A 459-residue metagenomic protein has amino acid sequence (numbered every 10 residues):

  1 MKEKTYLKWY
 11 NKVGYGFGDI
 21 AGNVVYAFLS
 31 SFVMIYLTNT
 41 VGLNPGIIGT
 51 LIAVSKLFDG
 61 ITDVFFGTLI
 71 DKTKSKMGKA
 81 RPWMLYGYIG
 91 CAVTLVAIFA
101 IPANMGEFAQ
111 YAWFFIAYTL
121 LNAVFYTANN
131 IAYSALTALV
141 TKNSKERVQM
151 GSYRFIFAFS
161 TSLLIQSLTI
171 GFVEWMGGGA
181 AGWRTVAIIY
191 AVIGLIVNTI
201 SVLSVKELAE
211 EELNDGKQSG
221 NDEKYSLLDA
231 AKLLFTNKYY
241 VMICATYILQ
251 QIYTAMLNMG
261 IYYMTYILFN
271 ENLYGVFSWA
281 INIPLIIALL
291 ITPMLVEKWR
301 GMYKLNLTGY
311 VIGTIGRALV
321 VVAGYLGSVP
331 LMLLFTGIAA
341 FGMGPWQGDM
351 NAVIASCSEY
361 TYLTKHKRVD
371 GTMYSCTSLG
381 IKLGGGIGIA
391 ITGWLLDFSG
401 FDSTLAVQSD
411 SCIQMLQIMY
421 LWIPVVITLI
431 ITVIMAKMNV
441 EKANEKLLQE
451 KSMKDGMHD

Functional and structural regions predicted by a protein language model:
K2-D459: Membrane-embedded alpha-helical bundles of multi-pass transporters/translocases, especially carrier/permease families
